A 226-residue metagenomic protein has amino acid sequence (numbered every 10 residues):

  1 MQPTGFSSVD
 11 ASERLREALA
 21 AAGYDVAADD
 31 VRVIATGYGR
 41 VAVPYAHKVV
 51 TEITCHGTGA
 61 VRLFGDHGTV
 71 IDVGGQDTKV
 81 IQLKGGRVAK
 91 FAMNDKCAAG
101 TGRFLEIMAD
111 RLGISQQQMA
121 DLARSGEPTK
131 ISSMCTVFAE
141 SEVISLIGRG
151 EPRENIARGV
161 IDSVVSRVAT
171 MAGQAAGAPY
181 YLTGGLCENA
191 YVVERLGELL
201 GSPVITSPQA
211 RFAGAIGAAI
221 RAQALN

Functional and structural regions predicted by a protein language model:
M1-A18, A89-K96: Short glycine-rich, Thr/Ser-proximal phosphate-binding strand/loop in the N-terminal lobe of ATP-dependent enzymes
M1-T4, G23-T54, Q82, A89-K90: Short beta-strand-loop/turn "lid" adjacent to the catalytic site in phosphate-handling enzymes
R16-V31, V168-P179: Phosphate/pyrophosphate-binding loops at sites that engage ATP/ADP/AMP, CoA/4′-phosphopantetheine, polyphosphate
Y38, A172-L199, A210-G214: Glycine-rich phosphate-binding loops at beta-strand->alpha-helix junctions
H67-K84: Gly/Thr-rich phosphate-binding beta-strand-loop-beta motif of the actin/hexokinase/Hsp70
G85-I131, C135, I220: Glycine-rich phosphate-binding loop plus the immediately following alpha-helix
G102-E106, S207-N226: Glycine-rich phosphate-binding/hydrolytic loop that grips phosphoryl groups
A139-G173, R211: Adenine-nucleotide phosphate-binding core of ATP-dependent small-molecule kinases
